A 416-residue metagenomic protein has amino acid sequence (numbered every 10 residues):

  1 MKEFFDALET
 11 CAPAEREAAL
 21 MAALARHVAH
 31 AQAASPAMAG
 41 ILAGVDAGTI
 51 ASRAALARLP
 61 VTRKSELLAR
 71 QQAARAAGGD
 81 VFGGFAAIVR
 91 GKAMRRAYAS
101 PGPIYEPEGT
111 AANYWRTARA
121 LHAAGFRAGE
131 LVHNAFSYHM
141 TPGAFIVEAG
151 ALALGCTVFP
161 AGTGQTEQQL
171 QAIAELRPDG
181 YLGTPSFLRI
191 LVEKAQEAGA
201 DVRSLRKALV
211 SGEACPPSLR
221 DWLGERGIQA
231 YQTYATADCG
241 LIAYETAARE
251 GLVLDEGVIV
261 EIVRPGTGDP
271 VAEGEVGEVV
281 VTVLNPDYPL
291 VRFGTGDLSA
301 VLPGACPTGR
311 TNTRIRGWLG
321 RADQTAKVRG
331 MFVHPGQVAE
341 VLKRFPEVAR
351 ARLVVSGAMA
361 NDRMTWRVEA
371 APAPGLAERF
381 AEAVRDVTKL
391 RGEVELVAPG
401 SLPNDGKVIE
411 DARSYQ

Functional and structural regions predicted by a protein language model:
M1-A99, P103-A123, R127-A128, A360-T365 (+3 more regions): Nucleotide 5′-phosphate-binding alpha/beta core
M1-H30, L154-Q416: Active-site glycine/GP-rich loop and adjacent strand/helix microenvironment that borders small-molecule binding pockets
L56-R58, L131-M140, A151, Q165-Q169 (+2 more regions): Short, glycine/charge-rich beta-strand/loop segments that flank catalytic centers and engage negatively charged groups
S100-P101, V132, A151, V260: Hydrophobic alpha-helical segments that mediate membrane insertion or helix-helix packing
T110-A124, M140, S186-E197: Short, composition-biased local secondary-structure segments
W115-R116, G150-A151, E250: A glycine- and small-aliphatic-rich helix-loop capping segment at beta-alpha/alpha-beta transitions that lines
H122-V158: Conserved AMP-binding loop of ANL adenylate-forming enzymes
